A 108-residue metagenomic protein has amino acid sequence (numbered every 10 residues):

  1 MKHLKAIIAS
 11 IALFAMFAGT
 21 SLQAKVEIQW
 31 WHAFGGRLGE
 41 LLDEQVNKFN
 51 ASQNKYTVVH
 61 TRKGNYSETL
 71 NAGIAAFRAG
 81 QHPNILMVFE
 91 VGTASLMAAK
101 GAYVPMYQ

Functional and structural regions predicted by a protein language model:
M1-A9: Bacterial N-terminal signal peptides that target proteins for export
A9-A18: Bacterial N-terminal signal peptides
L13, W31, I74: Generic anion/oxyanion-binding catalytic loop in active/binding sites
T20-A24: Sec/Tat signal peptide C-region and signal peptidase I cleavage site
K25-E27, Y103: A residue-level signal for beta-strand positions that form part of recognition/binding surfaces within mature
E27-E44, K63-Y66: Extracytoplasmic "Venus flytrap"
E44, K48-Q108: Extracytoplasmic "Venus flytrap"/periplasmic binding protein-like
